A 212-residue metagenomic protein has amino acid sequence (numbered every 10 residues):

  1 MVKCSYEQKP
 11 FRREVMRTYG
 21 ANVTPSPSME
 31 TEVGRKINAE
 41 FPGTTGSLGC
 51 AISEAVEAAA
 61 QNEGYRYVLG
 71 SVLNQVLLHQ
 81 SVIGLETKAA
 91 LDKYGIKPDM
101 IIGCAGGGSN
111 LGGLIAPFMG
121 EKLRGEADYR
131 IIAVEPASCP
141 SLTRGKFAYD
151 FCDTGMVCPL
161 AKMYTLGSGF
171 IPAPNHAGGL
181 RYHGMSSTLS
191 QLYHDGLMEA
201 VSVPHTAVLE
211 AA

Functional and structural regions predicted by a protein language model:
M1, E7-P10, C104-I115, S141-T143: Short glycine/serine/threonine-rich phosphate/pyrophosphate-binding segments that cradle anionic phosphate groups
M1-K36, V157, Y164: A glycine-rich helix N-cap at a beta->alpha junction
K3-S5, I102-G107, E135, S202-H205: Active-site nucleophile and cofactor-binding loops and adjacent substrate-binding regions of central metabolic enzymes
R13, K88, L209-A212: Short glycine-/small-residue-rich flexible loop motifs, especially phosphate/cofactor-binding loops
M16, A55, T87, I101-G103 (+3 more regions): Buried hydrophobic positions in well-ordered alpha/beta secondary-structure cores of metabolic enzymes
T31, K36-L77, I83, G95 (+2 more regions): Active-site/ligand-binding loops adjacent to catalytic centers
A89-I96: Phosphate/pyrophosphate-binding loops at sites that engage ATP/ADP/AMP, CoA/4′-phosphopantetheine, polyphosphate
M100-I132: Repeat-solenoid scaffold signature
